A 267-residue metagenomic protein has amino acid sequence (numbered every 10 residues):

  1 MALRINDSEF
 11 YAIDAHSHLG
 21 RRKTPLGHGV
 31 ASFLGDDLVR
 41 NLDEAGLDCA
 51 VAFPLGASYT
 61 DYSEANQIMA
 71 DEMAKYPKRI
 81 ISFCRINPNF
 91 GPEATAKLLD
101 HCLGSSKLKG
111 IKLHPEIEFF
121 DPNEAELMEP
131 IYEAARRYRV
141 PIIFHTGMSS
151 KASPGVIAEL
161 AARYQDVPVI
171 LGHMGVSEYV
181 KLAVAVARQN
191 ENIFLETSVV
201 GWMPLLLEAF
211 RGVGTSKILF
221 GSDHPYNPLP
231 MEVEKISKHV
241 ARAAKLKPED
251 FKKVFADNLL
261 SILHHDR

Functional and structural regions predicted by a protein language model:
M1-A15, L19, A31-C49, T215-K217 (+1 more regions): Mid-to-C-terminal alpha-helical segments outside catalytic/metal-binding sites
A12, A50, I80-S82, I142 (+4 more regions): Hydrophobic/aromatic residues located in beta-strands of well-ordered beta-sheets within soluble catalytic
I13-T24, H145, H173: Histidine-centered divalent metal-coordination motifs
H16, L42, M69, C102 (+7 more regions): Conserved, mostly hydrophobic/aromatic
L26-S32, G56-E64, N87-A94, E118-N123 (+4 more regions): Acidic-and-aromatic substrate-binding clefts and catalytic sites of carbohydrate-active enzymes
D37-N41, A65-E72, L98-C102, L127-I131 (+4 more regions): A general structural detector for well-ordered alpha-helical segments in enzyme core domains, enriched
C49, A57-I142, Q189, I193: Active-site gating/metal-coordination segments in enzymes
S106-G110, F120-F220: Catalytic pocket-lining loop regions of alpha/beta-barrel enzymes, especially the amidohydrolase/enolase/GH5 lineages
